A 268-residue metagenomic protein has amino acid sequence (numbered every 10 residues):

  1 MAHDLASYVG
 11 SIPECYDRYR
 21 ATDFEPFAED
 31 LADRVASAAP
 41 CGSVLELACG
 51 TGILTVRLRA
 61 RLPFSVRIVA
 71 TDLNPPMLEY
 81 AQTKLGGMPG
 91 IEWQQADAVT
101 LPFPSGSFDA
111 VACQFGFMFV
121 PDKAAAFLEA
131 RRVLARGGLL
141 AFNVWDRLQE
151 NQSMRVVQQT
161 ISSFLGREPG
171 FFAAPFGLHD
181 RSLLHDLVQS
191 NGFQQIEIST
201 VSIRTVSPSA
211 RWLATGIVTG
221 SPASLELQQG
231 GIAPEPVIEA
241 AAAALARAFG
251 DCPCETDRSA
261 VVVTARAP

Functional and structural regions predicted by a protein language model:
M1-E14: N-terminal, positively charged/glycine-rich alpha-helical extensions of SAM-dependent methyltransferases
H3-A6, D23, T51-I53, G177-P268: Conserved Class I S-adenosyl-L-methionine
T22-C41, R57: Conserved alpha-helix/loop element of class I SAM-dependent methyltransferases that forms part of the SAM/SAH-binding
A32, V56-R59, F127-R131, Q158: A structural alpha-helix within SAM-dependent methyltransferase catalytic domains
S43-L101, A125: Class I SAM-dependent methyltransferase SAM/SAH-binding core
V99-V111: A short acidic, Gly/Pro-enriched loop at the edge of an enzyme's catalytic core that lines a small-molecule cofactor
D109-K123, D146: A short SAM/SAH-binding and catalytic strip from SAM-dependent methyltransferases
A124-A125, R131, A135-P208, S224-G230: Conserved catalytic/acceptor-binding region of the Class I
